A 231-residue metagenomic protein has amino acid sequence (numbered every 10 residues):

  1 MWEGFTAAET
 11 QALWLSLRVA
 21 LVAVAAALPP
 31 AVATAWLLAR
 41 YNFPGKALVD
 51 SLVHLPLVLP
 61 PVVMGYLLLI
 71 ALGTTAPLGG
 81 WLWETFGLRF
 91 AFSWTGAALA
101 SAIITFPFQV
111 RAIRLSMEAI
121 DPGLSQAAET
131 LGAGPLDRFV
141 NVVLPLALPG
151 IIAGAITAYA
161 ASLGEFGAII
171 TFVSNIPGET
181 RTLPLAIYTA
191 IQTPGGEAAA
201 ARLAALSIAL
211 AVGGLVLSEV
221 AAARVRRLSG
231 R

Functional and structural regions predicted by a protein language model:
M1-A8, F172-V212: Interhelical loop and adjacent transmembrane-helix boundary motif in polytopic membrane transport permeases
E9-L38, L57, A102, A155: Transmembrane alpha-helix signature in integral membrane proteins
V22-V53, Y66-L68, S116-E118, G123 (+3 more regions): Transmembrane-helix boundary motif in ABC transporter permease subunits
A25, V110-I113, M117, D121 (+1 more regions): Transmembrane alpha-helices
G45, P107, R111-S125, E129-A133 (+1 more regions): C-terminal transmembrane helix and the adjacent membrane-cytosol boundary/short C-terminal tail of inner/organellar
L59-G65: Transmembrane alpha-helices and adjacent helix-loop boundaries
G65-A102, F172-P177: Membrane-interfacial helix termini and adjacent extracytoplasmic/periplasmic loops of multi-pass transporters
G73-T74, I151-T189: Non-cytoplasmic
